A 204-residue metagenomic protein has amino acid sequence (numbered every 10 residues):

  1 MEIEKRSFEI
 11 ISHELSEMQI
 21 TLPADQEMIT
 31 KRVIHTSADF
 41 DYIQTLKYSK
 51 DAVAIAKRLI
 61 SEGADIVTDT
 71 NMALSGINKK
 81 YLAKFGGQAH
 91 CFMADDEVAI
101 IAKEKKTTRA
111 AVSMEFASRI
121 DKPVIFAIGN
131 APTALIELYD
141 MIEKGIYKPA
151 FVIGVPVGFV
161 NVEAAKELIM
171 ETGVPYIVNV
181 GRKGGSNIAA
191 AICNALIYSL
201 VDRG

Functional and structural regions predicted by a protein language model:
M1-E62: N-terminal nucleotide/polyanion-binding subdomain common to many enzyme families
M1-F8, L22-Q26, S49, V53 (+9 more regions): Generic structural signal for well-ordered, non-membrane alpha-helical segments in soluble metabolic enzymes
F8-S12, K31-I34, A54-K57, L74 (+6 more regions): Predominant activation on well-ordered alpha-helical scaffold segments within soluble catalytic domains
S12-T21, H35-Y42, S61-D65, L82-A83 (+4 more regions): Generic secondary-structure signature for well-ordered alpha-helical cores
D69, I153-G154, I192: Buried hydrophobic positions in well-ordered alpha/beta secondary-structure cores of metabolic enzymes
T70-I142, P149-A150, G158: Conserved mixed alpha/beta catalytic, RNA-binding, or beta-rich assembly cores of soluble enzyme, regulatory
I153-V155, V178-N179: Thr-Gly-centered strand-to-loop micro-motif
V160-G204: C-terminal functional extensions of proteins
